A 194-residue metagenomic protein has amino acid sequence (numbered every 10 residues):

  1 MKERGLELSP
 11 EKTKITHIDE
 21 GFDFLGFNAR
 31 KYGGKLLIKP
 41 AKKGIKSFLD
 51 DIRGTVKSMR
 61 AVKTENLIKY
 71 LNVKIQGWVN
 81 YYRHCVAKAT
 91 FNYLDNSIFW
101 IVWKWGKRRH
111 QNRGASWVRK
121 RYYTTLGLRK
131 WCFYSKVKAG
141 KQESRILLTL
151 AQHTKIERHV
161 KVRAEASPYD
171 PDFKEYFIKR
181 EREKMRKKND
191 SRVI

Functional and structural regions predicted by a protein language model:
M1-I194: Non-catalytic terminal/accessory segments
